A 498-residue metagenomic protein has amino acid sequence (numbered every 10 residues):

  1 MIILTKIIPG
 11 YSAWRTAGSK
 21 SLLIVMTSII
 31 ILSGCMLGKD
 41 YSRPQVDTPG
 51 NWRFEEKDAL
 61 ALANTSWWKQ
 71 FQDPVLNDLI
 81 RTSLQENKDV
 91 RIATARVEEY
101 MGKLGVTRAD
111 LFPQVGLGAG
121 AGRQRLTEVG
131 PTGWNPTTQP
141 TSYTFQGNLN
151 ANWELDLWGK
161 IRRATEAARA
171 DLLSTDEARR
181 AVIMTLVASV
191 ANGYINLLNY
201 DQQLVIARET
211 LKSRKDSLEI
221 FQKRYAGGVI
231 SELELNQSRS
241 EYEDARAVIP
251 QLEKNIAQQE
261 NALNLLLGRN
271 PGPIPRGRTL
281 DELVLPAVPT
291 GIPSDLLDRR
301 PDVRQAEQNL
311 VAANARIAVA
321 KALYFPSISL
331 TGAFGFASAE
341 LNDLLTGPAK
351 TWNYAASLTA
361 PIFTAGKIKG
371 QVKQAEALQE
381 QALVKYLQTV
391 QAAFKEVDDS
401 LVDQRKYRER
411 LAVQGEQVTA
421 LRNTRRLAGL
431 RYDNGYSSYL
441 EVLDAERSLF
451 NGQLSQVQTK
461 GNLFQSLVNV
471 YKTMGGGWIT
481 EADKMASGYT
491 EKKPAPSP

Functional and structural regions predicted by a protein language model:
I2-I3, I8, S19-T27, I31-Q85 (+7 more regions): Terminal intrinsically disordered/low-complexity segments used for targeting and assembly
M36-S189, I328-G332, T351-A355, I362-V372: Short flexible linkers and secondary-structure junctions
R91-I92, R108-A109, L155-I183, L233 (+7 more regions): Sec/SRP-type N-terminal targeting helices
G118-Q124, N152, Y200, E241 (+4 more regions): Outer-membrane beta-barrel pore domains and translocons
I161, A170, E177-I292, D403 (+4 more regions): Periplasmic alpha-helical coiled-coil/stalk elements that build and connect Gram-negative outer-membrane
Y225-V229, Y432-Y436, T473-G477: A short glycine-centered flexible hinge/capping loop motif at secondary-structure junctions
T424-L463: C-terminal structured "cap/appendage" subdomains that terminate the fold
